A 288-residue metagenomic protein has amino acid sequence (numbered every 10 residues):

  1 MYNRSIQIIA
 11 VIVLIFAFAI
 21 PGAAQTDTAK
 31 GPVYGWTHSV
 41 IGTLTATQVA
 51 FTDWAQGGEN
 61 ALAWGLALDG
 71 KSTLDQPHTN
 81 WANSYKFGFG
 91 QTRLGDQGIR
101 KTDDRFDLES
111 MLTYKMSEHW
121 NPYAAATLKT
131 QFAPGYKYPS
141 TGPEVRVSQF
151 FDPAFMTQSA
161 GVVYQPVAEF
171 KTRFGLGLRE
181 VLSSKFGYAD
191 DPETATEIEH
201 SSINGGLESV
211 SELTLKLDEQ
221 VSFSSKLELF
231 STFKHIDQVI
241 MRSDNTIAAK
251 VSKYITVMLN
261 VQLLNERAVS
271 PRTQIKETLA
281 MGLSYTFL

Functional and structural regions predicted by a protein language model:
P32-Q48, T79-W81: Transmembrane beta-strand segments of Gram-negative outer membrane beta-barrel proteins
V40-G42, N83, A124, A160 (+3 more regions): Membrane-embedded beta-strand positions of outer-membrane beta-barrel proteins
L44-A50, Q76-H78, F87-R93, L128-P134 (+4 more regions): Transmembrane beta-strands of outer-membrane beta-barrel pores
T52-G58, R93-G98, T141-S148, E193-E199 (+2 more regions): Extracellular loop and loop/strand-boundary signature of outer-membrane beta-barrel proteins
G70-L74, Y114, Y164-P166, S211-L215 (+2 more regions): Residue-level signature of outer-membrane beta-barrel architecture
H78-W81, H119-P122, E169-T172, L217-F223 (+1 more regions): Repeated loop/turn-to-beta-strand initiation elements of outer-membrane beta-barrel proteins
I99-G206: Outer-membrane pore/translocation modules
I275-L288: Outer-membrane beta-barrel "beta-signal"
